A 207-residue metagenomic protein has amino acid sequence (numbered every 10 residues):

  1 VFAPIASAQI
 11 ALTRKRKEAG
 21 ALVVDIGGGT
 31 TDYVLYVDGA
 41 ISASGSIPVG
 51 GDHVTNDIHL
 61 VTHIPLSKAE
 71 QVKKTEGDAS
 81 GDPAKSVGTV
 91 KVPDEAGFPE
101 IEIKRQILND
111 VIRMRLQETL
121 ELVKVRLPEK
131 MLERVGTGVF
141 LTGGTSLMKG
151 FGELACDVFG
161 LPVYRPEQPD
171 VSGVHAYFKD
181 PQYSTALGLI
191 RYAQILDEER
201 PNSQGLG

Functional and structural regions predicted by a protein language model:
V1-V23, A40-S42, G51, T62-N109 (+5 more regions): Nucleotide/phosphate-binding catalytic cleft detector across ATP-hydrolyzing and phosphate-transferring enzymes
T13, K17, D25, E118 (+2 more regions): Extended, folded domain segments that form the structural surfaces/walls around functional sites
R16, V23-T30, Y36-G39, P48-D52 (+1 more regions): A short acidic Gly-Thr/Ser loop motif
I26-G29, C156-P169: Acidic-glycine-rich active-site phosphate/pyrophosphate-binding loop
D78-S80, V135-V158: Glycine-rich phosphate-binding loops at beta-strand->alpha-helix junctions
L120, K124-G138: Phosphate/pyrophosphate-binding loops at sites that engage ATP/ADP/AMP, CoA/4′-phosphopantetheine, polyphosphate
V123, L141, L189: Hydrophobic, well-ordered secondary-structure elements that form the walls of internal hydrophobic environments
